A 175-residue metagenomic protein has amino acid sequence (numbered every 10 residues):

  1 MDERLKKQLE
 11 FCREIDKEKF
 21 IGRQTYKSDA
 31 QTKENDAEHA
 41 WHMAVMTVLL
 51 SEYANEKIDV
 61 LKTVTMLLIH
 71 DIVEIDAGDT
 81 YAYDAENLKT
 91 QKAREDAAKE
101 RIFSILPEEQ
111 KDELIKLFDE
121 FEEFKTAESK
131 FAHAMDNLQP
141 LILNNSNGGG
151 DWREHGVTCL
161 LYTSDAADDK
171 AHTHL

Functional and structural regions predicted by a protein language model:
L5, E56-I69, E128-A132: Alpha-helical scaffolds flanking conserved acidic
K7, E108-W152: Histidine/acidic-rich helix-loop-helix segments that form or flank divalent-metal centers in metalloenzyme catalytic
E14-H39, A82: Active-site flanking loop/helix segments enriched in acidic
T32-L61: Alpha-helical phosphate/pyrophosphate-handling elements in metalloenzyme active cores
N55-T65, L106-F118: Acidic/histidine metal-binding catalytic segments
V73-E74, Q139: Short active-site segment of divalent metal-dependent hydrolases/proteases that encodes the spacing between
N87-R101, H155-L161: Divalent-cation-assisted or electrostatically stabilized phosphate/pyrophosphate-binding catalytic cores
Y162-A167: Conserved small/polar residues in nucleotide/adenosyl-binding loops
